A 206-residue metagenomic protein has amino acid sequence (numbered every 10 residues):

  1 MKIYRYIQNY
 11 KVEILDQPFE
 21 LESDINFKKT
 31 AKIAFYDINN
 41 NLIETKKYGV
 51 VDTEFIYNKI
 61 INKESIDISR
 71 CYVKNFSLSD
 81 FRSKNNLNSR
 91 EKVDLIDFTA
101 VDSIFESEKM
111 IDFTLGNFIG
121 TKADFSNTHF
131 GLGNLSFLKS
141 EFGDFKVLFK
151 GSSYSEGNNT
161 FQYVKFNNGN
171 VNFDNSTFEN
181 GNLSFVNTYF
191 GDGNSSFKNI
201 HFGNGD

Functional and structural regions predicted by a protein language model:
M1-D206: N-terminal leader/targeting and pre-domain segments
